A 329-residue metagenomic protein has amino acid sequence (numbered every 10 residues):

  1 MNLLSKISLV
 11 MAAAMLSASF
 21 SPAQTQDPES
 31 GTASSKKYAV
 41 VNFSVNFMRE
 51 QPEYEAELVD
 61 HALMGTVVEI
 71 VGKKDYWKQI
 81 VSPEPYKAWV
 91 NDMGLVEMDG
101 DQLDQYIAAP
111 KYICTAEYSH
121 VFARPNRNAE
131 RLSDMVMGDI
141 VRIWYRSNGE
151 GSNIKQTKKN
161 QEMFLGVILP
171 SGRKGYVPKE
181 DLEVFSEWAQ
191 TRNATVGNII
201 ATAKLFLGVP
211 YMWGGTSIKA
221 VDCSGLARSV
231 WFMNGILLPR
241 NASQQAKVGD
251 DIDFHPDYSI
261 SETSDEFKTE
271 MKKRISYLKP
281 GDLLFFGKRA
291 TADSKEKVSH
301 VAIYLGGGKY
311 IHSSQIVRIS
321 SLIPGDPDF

Functional and structural regions predicted by a protein language model:
M1-L9: Bacterial N-terminal signal peptides that target proteins for export
S8-A18: Bacterial N-terminal signal peptides
Q24-K36, T66-V67, S82-I113, E117 (+2 more regions): Boundary regions of SH3-family modules and the immediately adjacent low-complexity/disordered segments in eukaryotic
G31-S34, V40-I70, C114-K155, Y211: Beta-loop motif signature
E97, S119, N126-L132, K295-F329: Aromatic- and glycine-rich peptidoglycan recognition patches
N128, F185-Q190, P210-I218, T291: Second-shell loop/turn segments in exported
A203, G215-N234, L238-N241: Active-site nucleophilic cysteine motif
P239-I319: ...with weaker cross-activation on analogous glycine-rich loops/strands in unrelated enzymes
